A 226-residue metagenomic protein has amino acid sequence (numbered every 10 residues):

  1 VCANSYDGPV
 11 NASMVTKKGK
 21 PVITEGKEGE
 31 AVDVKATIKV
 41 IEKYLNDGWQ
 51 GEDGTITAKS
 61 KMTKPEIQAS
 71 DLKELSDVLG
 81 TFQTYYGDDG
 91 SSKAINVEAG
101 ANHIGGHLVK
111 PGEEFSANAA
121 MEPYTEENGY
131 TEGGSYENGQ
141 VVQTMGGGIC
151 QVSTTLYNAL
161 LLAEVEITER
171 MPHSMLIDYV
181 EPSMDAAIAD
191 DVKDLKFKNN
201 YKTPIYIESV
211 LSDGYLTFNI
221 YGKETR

Functional and structural regions predicted by a protein language model:
V1-R226: Surface-exposed, secretory/extracytoplasmic low-complexity segments enriched in Ser/Thr/Asn/Gly/Pro
